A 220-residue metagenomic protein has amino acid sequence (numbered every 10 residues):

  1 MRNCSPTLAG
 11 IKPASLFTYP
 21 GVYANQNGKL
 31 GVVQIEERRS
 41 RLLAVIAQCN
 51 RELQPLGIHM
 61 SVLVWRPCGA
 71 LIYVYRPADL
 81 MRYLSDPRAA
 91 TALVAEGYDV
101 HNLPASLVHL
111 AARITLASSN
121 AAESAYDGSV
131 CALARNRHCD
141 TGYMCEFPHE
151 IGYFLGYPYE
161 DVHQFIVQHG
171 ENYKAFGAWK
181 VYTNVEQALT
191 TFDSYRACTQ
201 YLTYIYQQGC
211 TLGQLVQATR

Functional and structural regions predicted by a protein language model:
M1-P55, L63-R66: A structured, charge-rich N-terminal accessory region that forms the first stable segment of a protein and links
E36-A105: A glycine-rich, hydrophobic loop/mini-helix early in the fold
Q54, V167, E171, Q200-Y204: Generic secondary-structure signature for well-ordered alpha-helical cores
Y98-L116, E171: A short mid-domain helix/strand-loop element embedded in enzyme catalytic domains that forms or borders the active-site
S106-H109, I166-H169, F176-T183: Short linear loop/turn motifs
V108-G152: A mid-sequence, solvent-exposed acidic-amphipathic segment
C145-A175: Hydrophobic/aromatic-rich, well-ordered segments within soluble, folded domains that form packed cores
A178-R220: Long, compositionally biased
